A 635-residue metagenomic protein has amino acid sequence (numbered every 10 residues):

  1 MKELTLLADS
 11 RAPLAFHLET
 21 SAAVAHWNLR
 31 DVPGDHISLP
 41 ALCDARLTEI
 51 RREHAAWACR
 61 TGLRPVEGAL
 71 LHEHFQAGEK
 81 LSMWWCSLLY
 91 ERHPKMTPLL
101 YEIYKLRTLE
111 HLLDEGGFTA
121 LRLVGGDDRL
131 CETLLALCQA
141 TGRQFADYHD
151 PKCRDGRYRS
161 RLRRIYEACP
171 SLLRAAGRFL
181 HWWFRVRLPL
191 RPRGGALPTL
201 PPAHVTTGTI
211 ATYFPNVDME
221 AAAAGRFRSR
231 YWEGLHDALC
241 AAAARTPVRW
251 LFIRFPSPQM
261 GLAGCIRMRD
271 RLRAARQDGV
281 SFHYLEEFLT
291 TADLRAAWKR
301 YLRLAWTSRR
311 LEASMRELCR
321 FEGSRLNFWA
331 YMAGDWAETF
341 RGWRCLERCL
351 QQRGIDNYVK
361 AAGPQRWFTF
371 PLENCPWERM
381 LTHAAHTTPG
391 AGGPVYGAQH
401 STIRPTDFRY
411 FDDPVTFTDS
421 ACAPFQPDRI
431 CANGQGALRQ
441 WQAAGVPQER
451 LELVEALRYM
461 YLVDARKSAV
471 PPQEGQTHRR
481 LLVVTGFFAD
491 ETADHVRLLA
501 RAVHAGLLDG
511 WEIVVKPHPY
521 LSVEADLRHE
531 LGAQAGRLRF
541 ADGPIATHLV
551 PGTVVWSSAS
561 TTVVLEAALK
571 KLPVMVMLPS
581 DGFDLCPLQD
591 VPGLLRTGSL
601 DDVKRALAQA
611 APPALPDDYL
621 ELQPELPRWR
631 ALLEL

Functional and structural regions predicted by a protein language model:
M1-L635: Catalytic-core helical/loop segments in enzymes performing group transfer/polymerization on anionic/lipid-linked
